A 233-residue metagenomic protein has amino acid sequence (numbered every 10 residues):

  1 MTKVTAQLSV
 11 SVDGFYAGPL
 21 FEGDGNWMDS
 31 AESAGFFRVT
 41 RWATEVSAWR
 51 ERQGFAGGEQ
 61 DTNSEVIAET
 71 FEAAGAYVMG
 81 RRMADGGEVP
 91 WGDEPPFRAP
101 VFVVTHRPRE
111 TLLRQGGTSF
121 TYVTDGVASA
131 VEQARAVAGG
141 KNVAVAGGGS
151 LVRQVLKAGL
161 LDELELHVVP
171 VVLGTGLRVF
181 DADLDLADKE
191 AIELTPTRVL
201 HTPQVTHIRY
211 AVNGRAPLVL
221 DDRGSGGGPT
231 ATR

Functional and structural regions predicted by a protein language model:
M1-R233: Enzymes that bind and transform nitrogen-containing heteroaromatic metabolites
